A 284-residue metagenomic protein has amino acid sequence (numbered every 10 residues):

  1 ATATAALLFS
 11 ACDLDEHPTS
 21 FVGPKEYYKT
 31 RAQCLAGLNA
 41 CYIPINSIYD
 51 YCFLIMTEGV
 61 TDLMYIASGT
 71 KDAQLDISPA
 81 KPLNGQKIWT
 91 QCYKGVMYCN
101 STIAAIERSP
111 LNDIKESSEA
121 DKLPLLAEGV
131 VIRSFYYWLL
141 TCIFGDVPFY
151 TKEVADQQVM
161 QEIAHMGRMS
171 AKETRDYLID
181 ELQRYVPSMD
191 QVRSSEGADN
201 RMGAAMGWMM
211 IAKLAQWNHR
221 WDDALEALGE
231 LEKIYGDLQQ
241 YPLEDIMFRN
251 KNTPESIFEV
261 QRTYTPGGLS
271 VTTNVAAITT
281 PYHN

Functional and structural regions predicted by a protein language model:
A1-S10: Sec-dependent bacterial lipoprotein signal peptides
A11-T57: Membrane-proximal, proline-rich intrinsically disordered regions
R31, L35-N39, I43-P44, G69-F144 (+2 more regions): Conserved, well-structured interaction surfaces
A32, T70-Q74, A80-Q86, E230-K233 (+1 more regions): Elongated scaffold/linker segments in the mid-to-C-terminal portions of large proteins
W208-A215, A227: TPR/Sel1-like alpha-solenoid repeat signature
